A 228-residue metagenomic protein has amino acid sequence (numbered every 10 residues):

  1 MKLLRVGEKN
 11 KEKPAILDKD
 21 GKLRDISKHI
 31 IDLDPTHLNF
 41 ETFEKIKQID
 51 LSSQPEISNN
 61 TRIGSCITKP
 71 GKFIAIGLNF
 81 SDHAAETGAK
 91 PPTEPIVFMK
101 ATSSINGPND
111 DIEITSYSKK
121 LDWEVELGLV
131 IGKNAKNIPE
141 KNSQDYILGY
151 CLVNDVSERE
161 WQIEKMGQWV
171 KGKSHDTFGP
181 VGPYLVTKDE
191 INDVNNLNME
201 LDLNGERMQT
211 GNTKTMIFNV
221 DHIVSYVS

Functional and structural regions predicted by a protein language model:
M1-P95: N-terminal non-catalytic cap/leader segment that marks the start of a structured domain
R5, K9-N10, K47, P55-E56 (+4 more regions): Catalytic-pocket segment enriched in acidic/His residues
P14, E126-V130, C151, E200: Residues embedded in well-ordered beta-strands
D20-G21, G132-K136, V156-S157, K188-E190: Short loop segments at secondary-structure junctions
P91-P108, W123: Structural signature of FAD isoalloxazine-binding scaffolds in flavoprotein oxidoreductases
G107-G128: A structural-propensity feature for long, helix-poor, extended segments
K136-C151: N-terminal accessory regions of nucleic-acid-interacting proteins
